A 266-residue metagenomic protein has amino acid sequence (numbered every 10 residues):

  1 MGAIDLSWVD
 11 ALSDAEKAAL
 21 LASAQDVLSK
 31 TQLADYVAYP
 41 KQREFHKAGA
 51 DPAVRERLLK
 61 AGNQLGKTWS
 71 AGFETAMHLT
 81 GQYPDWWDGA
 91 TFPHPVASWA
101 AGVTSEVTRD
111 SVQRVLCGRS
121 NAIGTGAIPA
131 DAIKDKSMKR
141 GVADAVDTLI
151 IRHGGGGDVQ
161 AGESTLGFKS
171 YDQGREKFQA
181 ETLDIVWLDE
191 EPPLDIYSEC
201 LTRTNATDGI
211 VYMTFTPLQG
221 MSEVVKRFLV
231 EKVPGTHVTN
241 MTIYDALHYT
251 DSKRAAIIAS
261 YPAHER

Functional and structural regions predicted by a protein language model:
M1-R266: Phosphate/NTP-binding elements of NTP-utilizing enzymes
